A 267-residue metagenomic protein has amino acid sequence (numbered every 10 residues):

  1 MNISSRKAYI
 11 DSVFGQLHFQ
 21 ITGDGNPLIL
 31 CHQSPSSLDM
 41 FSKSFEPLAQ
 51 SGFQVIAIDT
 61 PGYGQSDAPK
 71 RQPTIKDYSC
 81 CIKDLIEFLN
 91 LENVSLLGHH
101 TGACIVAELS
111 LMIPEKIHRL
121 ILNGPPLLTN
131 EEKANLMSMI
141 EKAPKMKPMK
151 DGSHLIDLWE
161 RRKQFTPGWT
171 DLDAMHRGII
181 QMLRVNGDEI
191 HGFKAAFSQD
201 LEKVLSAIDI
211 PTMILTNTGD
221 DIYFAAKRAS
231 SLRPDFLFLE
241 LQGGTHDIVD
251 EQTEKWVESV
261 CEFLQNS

Functional and structural regions predicted by a protein language model:
M1-Q16: N-terminal cap/lid segment of alpha/beta-hydrolase-fold proteins
V13-F14, H18-Q65: Conserved HGGG/HGGXW glycine-rich cap/lid loop of the alpha/beta-hydrolase fold
S42, Q50, A57-L97, T101: Active-site loop/oxyanion-hole signature of alpha/beta-hydrolase fold enzymes
A107, L111-M112, H118-M149: Flexible "cap/lid" loop of the alpha/beta hydrolase fold
E131-E132, M149-S206: Conserved alpha/beta-hydrolase catalytic His-Asp/Glu region
A196-D209, T218, K227-S230: Serine-hydrolase catalytic core
T212-D250: Conserved loop-alpha-helix segment in the C-terminal half of the alpha/beta-hydrolase fold that carries the catalytic
V249-E262: Post-His helix in hydrolase/transferase enzymes
